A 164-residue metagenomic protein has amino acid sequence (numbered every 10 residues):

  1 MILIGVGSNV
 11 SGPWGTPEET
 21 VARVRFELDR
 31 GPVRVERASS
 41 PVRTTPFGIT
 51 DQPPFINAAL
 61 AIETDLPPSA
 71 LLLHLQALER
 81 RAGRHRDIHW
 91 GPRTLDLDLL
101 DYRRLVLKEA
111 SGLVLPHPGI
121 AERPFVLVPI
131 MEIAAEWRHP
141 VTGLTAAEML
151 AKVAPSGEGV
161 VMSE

Functional and structural regions predicted by a protein language model:
M1-I4, V10-T94, R103-R104: Nucleotide and nucleotide-moiety/phosphate-recognizing core
L3-V6, T20, V42, G112-L115 (+1 more regions): Generic, low-specificity signal for short hydrophobic/alpha-helical stretches with a mild N-terminal bias, encompassing
P32, F47-P54, L72, Q76-E164: Flexible, gly/pro- and Lys/Arg-enriched active-site loops
